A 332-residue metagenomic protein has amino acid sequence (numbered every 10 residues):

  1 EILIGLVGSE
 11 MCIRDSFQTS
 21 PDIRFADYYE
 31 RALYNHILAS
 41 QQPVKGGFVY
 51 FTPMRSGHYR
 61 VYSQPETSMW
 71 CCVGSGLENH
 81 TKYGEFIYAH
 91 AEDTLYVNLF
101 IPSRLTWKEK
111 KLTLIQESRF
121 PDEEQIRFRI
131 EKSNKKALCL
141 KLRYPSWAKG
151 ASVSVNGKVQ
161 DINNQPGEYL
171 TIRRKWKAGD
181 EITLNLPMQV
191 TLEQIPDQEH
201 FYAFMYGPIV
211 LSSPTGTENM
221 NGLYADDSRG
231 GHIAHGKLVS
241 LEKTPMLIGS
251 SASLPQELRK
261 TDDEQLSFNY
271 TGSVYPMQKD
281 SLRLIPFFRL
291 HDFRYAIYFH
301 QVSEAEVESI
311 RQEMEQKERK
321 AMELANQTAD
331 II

Functional and structural regions predicted by a protein language model:
E1-I13: Single conserved hydrophobic/aromatic residue that forms the stacking wall/gate of nucleotide- or nucleobase-binding
S16-D27, N134: Structural helix-adjacent loops and short alpha-helical linkers that scaffold large soluble proteins
D27-N35, S40-R129, W147, V155 (+3 more regions): C-terminal beta-rich recognition modules with glycine/proline-rich loops and embedded aromatic residues
F128-K136: Extracellular and analogous surface-interaction loops
K135-V155: Beta-strand-rich binding/interaction modules
L138-K141, I172-P187: C-terminal beta-strand-rich structural cap/linker in extracellular carbohydrate-active enzymes
